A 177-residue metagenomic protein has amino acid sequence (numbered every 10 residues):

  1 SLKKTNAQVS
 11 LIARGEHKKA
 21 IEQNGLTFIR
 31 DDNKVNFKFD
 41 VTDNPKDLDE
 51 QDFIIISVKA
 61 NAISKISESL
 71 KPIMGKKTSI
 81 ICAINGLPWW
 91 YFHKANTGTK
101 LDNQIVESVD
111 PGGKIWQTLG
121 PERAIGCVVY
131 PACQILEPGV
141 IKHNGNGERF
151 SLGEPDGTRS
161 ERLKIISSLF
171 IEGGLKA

Functional and structural regions predicted by a protein language model:
S1-N33: NAD(P)+-binding Rossmann beta1-loop-alpha1 motif at the extreme N-terminus of oxidoreductases
S10, Q104, S108, R159: Charged, low-complexity surface patches
E16, N61-A62, T158: Short alpha-helical
A20, I73, D110, W116-A177: Internal alpha-helical scaffold of NAD(P)-dependent oxidoreductase catalytic cores
T27-R30, T97-L101, I141-G145: Short, hinge-like loop/turn segments at secondary-structure boundaries
V35-K38, D43-E137: Rossmann-like NAD(P)(H) cofactor-binding subdomain of soluble oxidoreductases
